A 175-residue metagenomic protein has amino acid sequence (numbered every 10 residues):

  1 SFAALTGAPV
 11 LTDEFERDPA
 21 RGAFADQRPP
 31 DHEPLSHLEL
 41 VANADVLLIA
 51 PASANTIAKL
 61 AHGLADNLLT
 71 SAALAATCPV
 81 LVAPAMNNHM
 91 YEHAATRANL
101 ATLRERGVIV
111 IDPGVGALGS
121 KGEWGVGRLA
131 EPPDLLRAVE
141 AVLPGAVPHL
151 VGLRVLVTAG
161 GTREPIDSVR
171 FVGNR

Functional and structural regions predicted by a protein language model:
S1-V80, N87-R175: A cross-family phosphate/adenosyl-ligand binding-site feature
